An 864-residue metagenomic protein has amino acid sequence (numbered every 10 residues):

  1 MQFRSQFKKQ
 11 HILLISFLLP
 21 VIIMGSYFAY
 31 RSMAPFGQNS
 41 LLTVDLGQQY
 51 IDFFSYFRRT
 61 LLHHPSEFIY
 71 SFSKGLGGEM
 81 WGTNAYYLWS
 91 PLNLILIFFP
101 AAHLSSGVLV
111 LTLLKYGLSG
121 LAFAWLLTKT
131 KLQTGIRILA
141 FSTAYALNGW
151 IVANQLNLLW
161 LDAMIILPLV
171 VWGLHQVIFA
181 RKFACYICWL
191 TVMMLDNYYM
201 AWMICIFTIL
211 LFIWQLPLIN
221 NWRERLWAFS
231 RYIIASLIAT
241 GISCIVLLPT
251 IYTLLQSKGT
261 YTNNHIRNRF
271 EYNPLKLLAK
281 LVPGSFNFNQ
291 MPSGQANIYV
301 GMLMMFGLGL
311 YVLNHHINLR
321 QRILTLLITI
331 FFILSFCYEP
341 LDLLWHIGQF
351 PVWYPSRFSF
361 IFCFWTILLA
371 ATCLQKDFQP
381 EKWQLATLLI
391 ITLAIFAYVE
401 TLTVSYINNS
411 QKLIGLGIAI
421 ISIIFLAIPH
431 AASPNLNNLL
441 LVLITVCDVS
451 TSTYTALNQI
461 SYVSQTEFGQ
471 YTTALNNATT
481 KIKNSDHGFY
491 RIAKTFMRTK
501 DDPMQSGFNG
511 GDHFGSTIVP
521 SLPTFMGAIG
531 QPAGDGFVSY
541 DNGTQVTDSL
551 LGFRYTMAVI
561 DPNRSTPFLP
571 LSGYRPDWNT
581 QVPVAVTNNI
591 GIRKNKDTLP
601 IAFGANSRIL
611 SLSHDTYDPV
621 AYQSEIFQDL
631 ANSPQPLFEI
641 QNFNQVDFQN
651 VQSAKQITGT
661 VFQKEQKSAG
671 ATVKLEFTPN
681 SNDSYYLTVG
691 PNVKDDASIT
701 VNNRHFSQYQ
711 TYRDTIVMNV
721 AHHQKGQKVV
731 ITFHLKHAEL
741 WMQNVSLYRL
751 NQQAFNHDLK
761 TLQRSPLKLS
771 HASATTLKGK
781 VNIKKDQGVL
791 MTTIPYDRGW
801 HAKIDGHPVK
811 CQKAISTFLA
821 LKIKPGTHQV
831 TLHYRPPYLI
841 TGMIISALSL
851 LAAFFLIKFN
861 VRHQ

Functional and structural regions predicted by a protein language model:
M1-M33, R231, L441, L851-Q864: Start-transfer (signal-anchor) and selected internal transmembrane alpha helices of multi-pass inner/ER membrane
S5-Q6, I640-Q864: Active-site-proximal, structured, solvent-exposed surfaces of multi-pass membrane proteins that position macromolecular
P20-F123, T143-M164, L247, L254-G259 (+3 more regions): Membrane-interface coil-to-helix junctions
V21-M24, Y116-T130, T134-L218, F229-I251 (+2 more regions): Membrane-embedded helix bundles of polyisoprenyl
Q48-Q49, S55-F57, P91, F229-S230 (+8 more regions): Periplasmic/ER-lumenal interhelical loops and adjacent helix-loop junctions in multi-pass membrane proteins
L92-L96, L121, S516-Q645, N650 (+4 more regions): A cross-kingdom signal targeting lumenal/periplasmic-facing segments of multi-pass membrane and secretory-pathway
M200, L327, Q349-A474, T827-H828 (+1 more regions): Contiguous transmembrane helix-bundle modules in multi-pass membrane proteins
C447-S464, K481-F553, L599, D797: Extracytoplasmic/lumenal acceptor-recognition loop(s) of multi-pass membrane glycoenzymes
